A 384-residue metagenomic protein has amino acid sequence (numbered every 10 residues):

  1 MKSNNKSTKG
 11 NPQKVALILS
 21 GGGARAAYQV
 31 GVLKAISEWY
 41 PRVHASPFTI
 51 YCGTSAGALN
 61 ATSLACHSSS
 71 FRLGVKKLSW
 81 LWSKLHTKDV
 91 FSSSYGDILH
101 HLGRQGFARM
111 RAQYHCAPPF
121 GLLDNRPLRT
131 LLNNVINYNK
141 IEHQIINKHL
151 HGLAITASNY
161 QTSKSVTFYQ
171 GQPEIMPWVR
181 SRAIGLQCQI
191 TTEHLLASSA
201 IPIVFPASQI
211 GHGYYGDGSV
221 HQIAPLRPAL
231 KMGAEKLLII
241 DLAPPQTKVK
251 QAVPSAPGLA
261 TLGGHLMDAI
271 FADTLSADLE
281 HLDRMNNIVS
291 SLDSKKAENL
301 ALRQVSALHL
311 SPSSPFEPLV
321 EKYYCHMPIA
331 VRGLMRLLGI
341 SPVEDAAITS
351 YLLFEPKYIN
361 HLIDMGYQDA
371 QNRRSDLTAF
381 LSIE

Functional and structural regions predicted by a protein language model:
M1-Q13: N-terminal leader/targeting segments and the immediately adjacent pre-domain N-terminus
G10-I18, G23-L122, R126, T130-L132 (+7 more regions): Patatin-like phospholipase
G10-P12, V43-P47, Q144-H151, N299-Q304: Short helix-terminating capping/connector loops at secondary-structure junctions
P119, L132, S294-E384: C-terminal helical/tail subdomains of lipid-metabolizing enzymes
P119-I155, V166-F168: Active-site periphery "cap/insert" segments of enzyme catalytic domains
N139-K140, H221-L226, I288-A297: Glycine-rich, charged/polar anion/phosphate-binding loops that engage phosphate groups from diverse ligands
I146-E235, I239-I240, P245-H265, E344-L353: Active-site gating loop/helix substructures
Q251-N287, G333: Acidic, Ser/Thr-rich peripheral helices and adjacent loops at domain boundaries
